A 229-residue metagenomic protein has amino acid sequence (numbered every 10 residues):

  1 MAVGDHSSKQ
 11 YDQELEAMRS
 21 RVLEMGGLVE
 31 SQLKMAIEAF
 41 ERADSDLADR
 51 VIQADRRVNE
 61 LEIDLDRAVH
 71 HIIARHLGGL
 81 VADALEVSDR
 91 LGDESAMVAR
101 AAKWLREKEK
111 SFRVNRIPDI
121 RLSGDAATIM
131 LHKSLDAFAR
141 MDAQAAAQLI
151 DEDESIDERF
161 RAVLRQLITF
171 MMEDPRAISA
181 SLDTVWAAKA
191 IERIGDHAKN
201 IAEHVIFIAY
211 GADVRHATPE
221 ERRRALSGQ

Functional and structural regions predicted by a protein language model:
M1-Q229: Cytosolic, long alpha-helical scaffolding segments
